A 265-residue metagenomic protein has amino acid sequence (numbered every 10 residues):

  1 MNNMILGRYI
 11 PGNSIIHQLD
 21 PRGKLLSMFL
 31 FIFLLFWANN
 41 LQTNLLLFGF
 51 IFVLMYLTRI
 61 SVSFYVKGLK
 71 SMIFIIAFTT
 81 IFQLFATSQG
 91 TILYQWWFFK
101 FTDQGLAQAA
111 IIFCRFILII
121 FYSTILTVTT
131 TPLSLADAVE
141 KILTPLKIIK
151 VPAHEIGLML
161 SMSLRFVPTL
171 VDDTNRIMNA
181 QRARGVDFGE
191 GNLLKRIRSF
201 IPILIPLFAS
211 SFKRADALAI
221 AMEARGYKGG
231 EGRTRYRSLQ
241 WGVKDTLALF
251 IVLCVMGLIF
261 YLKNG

Functional and structural regions predicted by a protein language model:
M1-L41, L47-Y56, T144, I148-V151 (+3 more regions): Transmembrane alpha-helix interface motif
N13, F36, R59-F64, W96 (+4 more regions): Membrane-helix interfacial "entry" motifs
K24, S63-I73, A248: Alpha-helical transmembrane segments and their helix-start/interface "positive-inside/aromatic belt" motifs in integral
W37, L41, L45, L57-F64 (+6 more regions): Membrane-interface elements of multi-pass transporters and channels
F50-I60, F74-F78: Alpha-helical transmembrane segments and their membrane-interface exit regions
M72-V186: Juxtamembrane/interface alpha-helical elements of multi-pass membrane proteins
